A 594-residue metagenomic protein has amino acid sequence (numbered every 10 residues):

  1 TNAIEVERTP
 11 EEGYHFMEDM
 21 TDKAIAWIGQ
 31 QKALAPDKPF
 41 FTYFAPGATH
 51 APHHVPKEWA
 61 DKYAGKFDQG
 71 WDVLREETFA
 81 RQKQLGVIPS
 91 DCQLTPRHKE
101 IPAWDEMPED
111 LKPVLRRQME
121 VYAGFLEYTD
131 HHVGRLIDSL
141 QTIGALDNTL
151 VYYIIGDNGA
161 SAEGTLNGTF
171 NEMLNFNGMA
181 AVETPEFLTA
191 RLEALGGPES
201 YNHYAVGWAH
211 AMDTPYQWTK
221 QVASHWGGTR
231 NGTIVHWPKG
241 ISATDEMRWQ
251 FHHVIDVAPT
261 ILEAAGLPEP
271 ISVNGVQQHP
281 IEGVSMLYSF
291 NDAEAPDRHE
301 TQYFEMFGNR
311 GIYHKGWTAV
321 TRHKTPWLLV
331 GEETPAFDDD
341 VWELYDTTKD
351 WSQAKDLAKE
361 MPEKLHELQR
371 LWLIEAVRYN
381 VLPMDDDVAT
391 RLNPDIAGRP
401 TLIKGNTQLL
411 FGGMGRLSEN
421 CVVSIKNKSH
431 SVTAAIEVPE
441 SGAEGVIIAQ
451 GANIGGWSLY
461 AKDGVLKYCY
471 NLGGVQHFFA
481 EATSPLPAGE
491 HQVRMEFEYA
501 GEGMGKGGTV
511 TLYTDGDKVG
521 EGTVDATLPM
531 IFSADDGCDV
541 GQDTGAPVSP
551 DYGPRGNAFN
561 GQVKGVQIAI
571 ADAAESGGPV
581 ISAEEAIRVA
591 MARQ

Functional and structural regions predicted by a protein language model:
T1, K38, Y43, P52-A60 (+14 more regions): Short, solvent-exposed loop/turn and secondary-structure capping segments
T1-W59, A64, Q69, K99-G124 (+1 more regions): Formylglycine-dependent
E7-H15, F67-Q69, Q118-G124, W218-V222 (+9 more regions): Active-site rim elements
H15-K32, G65-P89, L111-T149, A160 (+2 more regions): A long, amphipathic alpha-helix that forms part of the scaffold/cap immediately adjacent to metal-dependent active
A35-T42, A145-V151, D297-H299, H314-W317 (+1 more regions): Loop/turn elements at helix/coil->beta-strand transitions in domains of secreted/extracellular proteins
P52-V55, S139-W237, T325, L329-E332 (+3 more regions): Histidine-centered active-site microenvironments of extracellular/periplasmic hydrolases and transferases
P198-G227, I241-Q250, I255-T347: C-terminal cap/loop subdomain of S1 sulfatases and analogous C-terminal strand-loop tails that border
P383, V388-Q594: Extracellular glycan-associated modules
